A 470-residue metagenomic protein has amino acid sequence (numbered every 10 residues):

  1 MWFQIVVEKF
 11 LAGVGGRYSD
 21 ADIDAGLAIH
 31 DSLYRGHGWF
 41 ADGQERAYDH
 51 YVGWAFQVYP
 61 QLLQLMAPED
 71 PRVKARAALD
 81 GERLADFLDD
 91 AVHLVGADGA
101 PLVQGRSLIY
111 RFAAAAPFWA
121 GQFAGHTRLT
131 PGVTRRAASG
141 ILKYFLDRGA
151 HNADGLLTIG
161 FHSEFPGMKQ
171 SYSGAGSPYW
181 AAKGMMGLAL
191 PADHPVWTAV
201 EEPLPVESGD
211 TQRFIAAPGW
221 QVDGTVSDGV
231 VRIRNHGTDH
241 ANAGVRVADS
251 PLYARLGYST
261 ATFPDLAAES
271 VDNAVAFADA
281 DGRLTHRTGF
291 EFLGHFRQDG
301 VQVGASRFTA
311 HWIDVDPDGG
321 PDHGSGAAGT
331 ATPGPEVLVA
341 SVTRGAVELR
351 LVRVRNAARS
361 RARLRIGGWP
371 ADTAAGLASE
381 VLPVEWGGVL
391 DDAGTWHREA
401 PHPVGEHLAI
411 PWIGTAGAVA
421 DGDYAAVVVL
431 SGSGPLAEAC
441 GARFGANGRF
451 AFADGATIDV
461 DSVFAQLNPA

Functional and structural regions predicted by a protein language model:
M1-L88, V92-W119: Aromatic-lined, polymer-binding surfaces characteristic of secreted/periplasmic polysaccharide-degrading enzymes
G13, R35, Q64, F123 (+3 more regions): Residue-level marker of positions within ordered structural domains that often coincide with functionally constrained
G15, G38-W39, G99, K143 (+7 more regions): Glycine-centered flexibility motif
G96-A243: Carbohydrate-active enzyme catalytic cores, enriched for enzymes that act on polyanionic acidic polysaccharides
V206, D210-F296: Low-complexity, glycine/alanine/valine/leucine- and proline-rich hydrophobic stretches
A267-A470: Extended repeat-based interaction scaffolds and adjacent low-complexity, acidic/S/T/P-biased segments that form broad
